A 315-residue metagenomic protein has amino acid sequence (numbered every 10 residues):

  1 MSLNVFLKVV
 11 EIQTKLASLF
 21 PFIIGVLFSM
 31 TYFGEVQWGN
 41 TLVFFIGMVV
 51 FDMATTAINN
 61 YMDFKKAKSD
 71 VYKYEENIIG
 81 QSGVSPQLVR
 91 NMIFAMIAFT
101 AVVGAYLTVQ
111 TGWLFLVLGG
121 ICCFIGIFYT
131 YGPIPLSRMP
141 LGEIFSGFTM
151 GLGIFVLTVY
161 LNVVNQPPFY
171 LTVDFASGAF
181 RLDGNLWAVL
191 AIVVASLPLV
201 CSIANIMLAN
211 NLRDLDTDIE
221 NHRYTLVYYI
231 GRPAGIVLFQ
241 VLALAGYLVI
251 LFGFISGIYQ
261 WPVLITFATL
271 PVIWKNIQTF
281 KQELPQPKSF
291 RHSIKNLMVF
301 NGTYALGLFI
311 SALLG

Functional and structural regions predicted by a protein language model:
M1-V43: Topogenic membrane-insertion module of multi-pass membrane proteins
F20-I24, I144-V159, Y228, H292-L308: Small-residue-rich segments of transmembrane alpha-helices in multi-pass membrane proteins, especially helix faces
I24, F28, E35-I58, L116-I127 (+1 more regions): Membrane-embedded alpha-helical segments that form the functional core of polytopic membrane enzymes, especially those
M48-E75, N205-V227: Acidic (Asp/Glu-rich) catalytic motifs at the cytosolic membrane interface
Y72-T111, R223-I258, M298-G302: Multi-pass membrane catalytic core of lipid/isoprenoid biosynthesis enzymes
Q81-V173: Intramembrane alpha-helical segments
S146-N210, L215: Functional transmembrane core segments of multi-pass inner-membrane proteins
I255-L314: Extended hydrophobic alpha-helices typical of membrane-associated regions
